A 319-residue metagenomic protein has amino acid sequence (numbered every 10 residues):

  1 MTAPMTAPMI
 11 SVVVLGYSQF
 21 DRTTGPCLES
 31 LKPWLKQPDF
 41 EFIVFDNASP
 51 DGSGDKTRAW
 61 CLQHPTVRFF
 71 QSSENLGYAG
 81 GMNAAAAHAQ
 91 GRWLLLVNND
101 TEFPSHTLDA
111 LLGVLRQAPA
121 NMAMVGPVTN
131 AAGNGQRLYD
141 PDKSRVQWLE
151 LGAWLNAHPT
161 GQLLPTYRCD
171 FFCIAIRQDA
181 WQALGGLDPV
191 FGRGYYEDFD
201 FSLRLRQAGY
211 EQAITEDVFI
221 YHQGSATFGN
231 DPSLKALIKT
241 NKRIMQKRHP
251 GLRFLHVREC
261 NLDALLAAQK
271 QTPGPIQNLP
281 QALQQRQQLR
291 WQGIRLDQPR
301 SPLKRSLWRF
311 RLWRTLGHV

Functional and structural regions predicted by a protein language model:
Q19-L35: Short, well-formed alpha-helical segments that are part of the catalytic scaffolds of diverse glycosyltransferases
L31-Q71: Acidic donor-binding segment of Leloir-type glycosyltransferases
S72-A89: Glycine-rich, basic loop-to-helix element that forms the pyrophosphate-binding segment of sugar-nucleotide handling
A79, A131, W154-D179: A recurrent flexible, glycine/aromatic-enriched loop bordering the glycosyltransferase active site that acts as
L94: Short aromatic/hydrophobic "clamp" motif used to bind/position activated sugar donors
S105-P141: Conserved donor NDP-sugar-binding/catalytic core segment of glycosyltransferases
G133, L203, Q207-F310: Active-site-adjacent helix/loop segment of glycosyltransferases that harbors family-specific signature motifs
Y167-G185, V190-F219, G224: A short, conserved alpha-helix in the catalytic core of glycosyltransferases
